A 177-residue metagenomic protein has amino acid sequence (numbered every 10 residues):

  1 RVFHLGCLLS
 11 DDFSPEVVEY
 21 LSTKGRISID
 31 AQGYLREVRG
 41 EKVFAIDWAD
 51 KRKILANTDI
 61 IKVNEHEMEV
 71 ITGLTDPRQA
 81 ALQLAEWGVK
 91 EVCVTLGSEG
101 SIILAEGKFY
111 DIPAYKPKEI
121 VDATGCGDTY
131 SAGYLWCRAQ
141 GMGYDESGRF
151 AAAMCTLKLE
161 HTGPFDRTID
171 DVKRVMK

Functional and structural regions predicted by a protein language model:
R1, A56, W87: Structured loop/turn residues at beta-strand edges in well-structured enzyme cores
G6-L82, G100: Conserved beta-alpha-beta core of the PfkB/ribokinase-like small-molecule kinase fold
Y20, F44-K53, P77-K177: Conserved phosphate-binding/catalytic region of the ribokinase-like
